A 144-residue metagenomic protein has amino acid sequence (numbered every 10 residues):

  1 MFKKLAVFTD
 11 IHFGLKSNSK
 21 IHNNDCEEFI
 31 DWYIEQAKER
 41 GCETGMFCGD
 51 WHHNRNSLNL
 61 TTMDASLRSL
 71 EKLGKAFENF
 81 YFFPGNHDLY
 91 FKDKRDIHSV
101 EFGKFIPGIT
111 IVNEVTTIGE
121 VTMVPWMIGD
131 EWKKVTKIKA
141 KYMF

Functional and structural regions predicted by a protein language model:
K3, L15-T116: Core catalytic region of metal-dependent phosphoesterases/phosphodiesterases, especially metallo-beta-lactamase-like
K4-D10: Short, hydrophobic/glycine-enriched beta-strand segments
A6, M46, Y81, T122 (+1 more regions): Hydrophobic/aromatic beta-strand patches that form the interior of the parallel beta-sheet core in alpha/beta enzyme
V7, I111-N113, M123: Structural signal for conserved beta-strand scaffold positions within catalytic alpha/beta enzyme cores
D10, L15-S17, M143: Contiguous N-terminal and early-domain "leader" segments and peripheral loops that mark the onset or edge of a domain
I11-H12, G85-H87, V124-I128: Active-site beta-loop-alpha junctions enriched in small/polar residues
R40-G41, G119-F144: His/acidic metal-ligating clusters that form di-metal
